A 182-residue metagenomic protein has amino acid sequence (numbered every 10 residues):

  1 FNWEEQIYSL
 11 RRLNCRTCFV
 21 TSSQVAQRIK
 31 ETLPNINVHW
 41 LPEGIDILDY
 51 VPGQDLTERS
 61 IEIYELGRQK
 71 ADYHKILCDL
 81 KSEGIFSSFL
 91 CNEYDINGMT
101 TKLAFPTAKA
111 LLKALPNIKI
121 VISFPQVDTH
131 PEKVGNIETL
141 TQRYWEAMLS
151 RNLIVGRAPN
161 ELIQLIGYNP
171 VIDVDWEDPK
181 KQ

Functional and structural regions predicted by a protein language model:
F1-N2: Active-site proximal beta-strand in glycosyltransferases
E5-Q6, L10-N169: Nucleotide-sugar donor-binding catalytic core of glycosyltransferases
I163-K181: Change "using UDP/GDP/dTDP sugars" to "using nucleotide sugars
